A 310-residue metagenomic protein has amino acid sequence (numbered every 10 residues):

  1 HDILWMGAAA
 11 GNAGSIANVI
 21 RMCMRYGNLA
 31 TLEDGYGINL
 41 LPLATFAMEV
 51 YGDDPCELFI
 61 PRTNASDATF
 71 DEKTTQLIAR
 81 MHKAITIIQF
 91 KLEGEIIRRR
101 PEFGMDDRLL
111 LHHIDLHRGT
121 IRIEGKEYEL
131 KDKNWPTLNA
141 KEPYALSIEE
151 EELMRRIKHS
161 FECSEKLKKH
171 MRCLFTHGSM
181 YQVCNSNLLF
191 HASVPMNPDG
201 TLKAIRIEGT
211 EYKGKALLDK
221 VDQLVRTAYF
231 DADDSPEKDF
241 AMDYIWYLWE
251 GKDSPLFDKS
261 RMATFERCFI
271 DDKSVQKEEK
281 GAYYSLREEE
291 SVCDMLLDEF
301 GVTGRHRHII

Functional and structural regions predicted by a protein language model:
H1-I310: Feature recognizes metal-dependent phosphohydrolase scaffolds
